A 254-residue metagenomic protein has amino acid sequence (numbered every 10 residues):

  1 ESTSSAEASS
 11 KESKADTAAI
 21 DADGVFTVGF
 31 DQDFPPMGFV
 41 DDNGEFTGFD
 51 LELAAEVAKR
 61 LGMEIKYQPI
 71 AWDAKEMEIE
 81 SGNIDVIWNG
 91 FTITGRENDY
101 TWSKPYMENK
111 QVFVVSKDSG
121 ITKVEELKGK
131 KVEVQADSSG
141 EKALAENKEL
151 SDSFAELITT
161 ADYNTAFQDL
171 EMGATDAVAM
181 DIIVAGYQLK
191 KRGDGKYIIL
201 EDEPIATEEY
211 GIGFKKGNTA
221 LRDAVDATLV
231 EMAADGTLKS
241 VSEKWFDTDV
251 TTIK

Functional and structural regions predicted by a protein language model:
E1-V25, V250-K254: Short, low-complexity disordered leader/linker segments with a strong preference for bacterial N-terminal type II
E12-G90, A224, D235: Extracytoplasmic small-molecule ligand-binding "clamshell" domains of the periplasmic binding protein/Venus flytrap
Q32, E108-V115, I182, G186 (+2 more regions): Periplasmic-binding protein-like
Q32-P35, F46-K59, F91, V112-N164 (+2 more regions): Bilobed "Venus flytrap"/periplasmic-binding protein-like clamshell domains and structurally analogous long
L51, K66-M77, L157-M172, E208: Short helix-initiation/N-cap motifs at beta->coil->alpha
E52-R60, K131, A136-S138, G211-T248: Extended ligand-binding regions for polar small-molecule ligands
A55, K59, E64-E126, E203-P204: Acidic, polar ligand-binding/catalytic clefts
A74, G90-D99, A143-K148, E171-M172 (+1 more regions): A ligand-binding cleft/hinge motif common to bilobed small-molecule-binding domains
